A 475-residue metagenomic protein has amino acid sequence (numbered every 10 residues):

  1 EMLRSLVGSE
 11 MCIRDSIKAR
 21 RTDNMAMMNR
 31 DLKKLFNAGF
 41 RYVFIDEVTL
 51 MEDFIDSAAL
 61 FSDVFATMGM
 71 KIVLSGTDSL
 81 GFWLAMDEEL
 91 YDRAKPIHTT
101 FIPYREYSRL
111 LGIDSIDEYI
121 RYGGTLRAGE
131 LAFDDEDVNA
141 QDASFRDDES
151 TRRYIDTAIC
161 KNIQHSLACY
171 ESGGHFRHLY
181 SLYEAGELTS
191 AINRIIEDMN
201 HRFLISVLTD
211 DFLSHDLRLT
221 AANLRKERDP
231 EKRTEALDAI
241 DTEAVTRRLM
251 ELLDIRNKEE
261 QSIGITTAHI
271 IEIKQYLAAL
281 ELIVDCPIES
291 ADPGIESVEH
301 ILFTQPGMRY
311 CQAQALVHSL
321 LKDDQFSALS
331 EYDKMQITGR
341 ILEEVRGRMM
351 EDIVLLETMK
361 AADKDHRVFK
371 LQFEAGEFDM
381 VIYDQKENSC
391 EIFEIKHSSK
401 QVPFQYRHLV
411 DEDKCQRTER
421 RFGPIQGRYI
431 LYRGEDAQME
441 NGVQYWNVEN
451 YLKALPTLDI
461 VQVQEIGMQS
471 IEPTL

Functional and structural regions predicted by a protein language model:
M2-G8, C12-I13: Single conserved hydrophobic/aromatic residue that forms the stacking wall/gate of nucleotide- or nucleobase-binding
T22-G39: Conserved alpha-helical scaffold flanking the Walker A/P-loop in AAA+ ATPase domains
F36-I55: Conserved P-loop NTPase "ATPase switch" module shared by AAA+ and STAND
L50, V64-M86: Sensor-1/coupling segment of RecA-like P-loop NTPase cores
W83-R233: Interdomain motor-coupling "hinge/lid" segment immediately C-terminal to the ATP-binding subdomain of NTP-driven enzymes
I163-F378: Accessory nucleic acid-recognition modules appended to NTPase machines
T358, F378-P403, R428: Conserved catalytic cores of phosphodiester-cleaving nucleases, focusing on short active-site segments
Q426-L475: Domain-level recognition of nuclease-like catalytic cores that cleave nucleotide substrates
